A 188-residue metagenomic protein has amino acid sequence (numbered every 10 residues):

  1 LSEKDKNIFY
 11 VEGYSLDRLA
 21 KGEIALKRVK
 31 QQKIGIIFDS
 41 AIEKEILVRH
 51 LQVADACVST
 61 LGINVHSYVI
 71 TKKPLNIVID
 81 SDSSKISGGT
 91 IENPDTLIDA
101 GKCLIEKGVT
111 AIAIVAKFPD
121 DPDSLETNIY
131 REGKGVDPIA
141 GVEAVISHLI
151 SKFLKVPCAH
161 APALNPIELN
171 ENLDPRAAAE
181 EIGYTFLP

Functional and structural regions predicted by a protein language model:
L1-A140: Metallocofactor- and cofactor-centric catalytic cores in central/energy metabolism, strongly enriched
V65, P157-C158: Hydrophobic beta-strand scaffold residues
I129-V142, H160-E171: Metal-ion/cofactor- or nucleotide/acyl-coenzyme-handling active-site neighborhoods
V136-D137, H148, I182: Pore-lining transmembrane helices
V145-P157: A structural motif corresponding to the C-terminal end of an alpha-helix and its immediate exit/capping segment
K155, A161-P188: Redox- and metal-dependent alpha/beta enzyme cores, enriched for Fe-S-associated oxidoreductases and cofactor-handling
